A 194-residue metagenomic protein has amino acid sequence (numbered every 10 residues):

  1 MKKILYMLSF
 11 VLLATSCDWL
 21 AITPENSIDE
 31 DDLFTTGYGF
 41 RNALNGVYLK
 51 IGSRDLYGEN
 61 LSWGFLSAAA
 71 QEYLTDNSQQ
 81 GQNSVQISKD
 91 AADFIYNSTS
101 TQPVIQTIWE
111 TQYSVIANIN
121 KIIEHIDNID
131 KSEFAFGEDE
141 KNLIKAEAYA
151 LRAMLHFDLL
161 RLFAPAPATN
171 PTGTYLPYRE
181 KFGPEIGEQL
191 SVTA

Functional and structural regions predicted by a protein language model:
M1-N26: Bacterial Sec-dependent N-terminal signal peptides
C17-A68: Membrane-proximal, proline-rich intrinsically disordered regions
I22-P24, E30, T35-T36, Y96-S98 (+3 more regions): Generic structural "secondary-structure junction" signal
E30-D31, G58-G81, P165-T172, L176: Short, surface-exposed recognition loops and adjoining beta-strand edges that mediate ligand/DNA contacts, enriched
G52-G58, D76, L155-P165: Secretory-pathway/luminal and periplasmic proteins that interact with or process carbohydrate-rich
F65-Q102, G183: A structural signal for short, hydrophobic/glycine-enriched beta-strand patches
S84-F163, L190-T193: Conserved, well-structured interaction surfaces
G137-K141, F163-A194: Short coil/linker segments at helix-helix boundaries
